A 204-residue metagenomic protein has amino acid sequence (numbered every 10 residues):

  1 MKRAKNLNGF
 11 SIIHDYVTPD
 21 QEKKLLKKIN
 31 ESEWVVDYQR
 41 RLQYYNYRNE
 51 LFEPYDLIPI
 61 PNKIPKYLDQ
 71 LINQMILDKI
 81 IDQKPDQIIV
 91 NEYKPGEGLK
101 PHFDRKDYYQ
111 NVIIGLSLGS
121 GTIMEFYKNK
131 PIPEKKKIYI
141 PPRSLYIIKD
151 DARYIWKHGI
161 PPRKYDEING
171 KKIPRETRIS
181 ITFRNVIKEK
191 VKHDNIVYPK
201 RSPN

Functional and structural regions predicted by a protein language model:
M1-N204: Non-heme Fe(II) oxygenase metal-center motifs and adjacent flexible, charged/small-residue loops
